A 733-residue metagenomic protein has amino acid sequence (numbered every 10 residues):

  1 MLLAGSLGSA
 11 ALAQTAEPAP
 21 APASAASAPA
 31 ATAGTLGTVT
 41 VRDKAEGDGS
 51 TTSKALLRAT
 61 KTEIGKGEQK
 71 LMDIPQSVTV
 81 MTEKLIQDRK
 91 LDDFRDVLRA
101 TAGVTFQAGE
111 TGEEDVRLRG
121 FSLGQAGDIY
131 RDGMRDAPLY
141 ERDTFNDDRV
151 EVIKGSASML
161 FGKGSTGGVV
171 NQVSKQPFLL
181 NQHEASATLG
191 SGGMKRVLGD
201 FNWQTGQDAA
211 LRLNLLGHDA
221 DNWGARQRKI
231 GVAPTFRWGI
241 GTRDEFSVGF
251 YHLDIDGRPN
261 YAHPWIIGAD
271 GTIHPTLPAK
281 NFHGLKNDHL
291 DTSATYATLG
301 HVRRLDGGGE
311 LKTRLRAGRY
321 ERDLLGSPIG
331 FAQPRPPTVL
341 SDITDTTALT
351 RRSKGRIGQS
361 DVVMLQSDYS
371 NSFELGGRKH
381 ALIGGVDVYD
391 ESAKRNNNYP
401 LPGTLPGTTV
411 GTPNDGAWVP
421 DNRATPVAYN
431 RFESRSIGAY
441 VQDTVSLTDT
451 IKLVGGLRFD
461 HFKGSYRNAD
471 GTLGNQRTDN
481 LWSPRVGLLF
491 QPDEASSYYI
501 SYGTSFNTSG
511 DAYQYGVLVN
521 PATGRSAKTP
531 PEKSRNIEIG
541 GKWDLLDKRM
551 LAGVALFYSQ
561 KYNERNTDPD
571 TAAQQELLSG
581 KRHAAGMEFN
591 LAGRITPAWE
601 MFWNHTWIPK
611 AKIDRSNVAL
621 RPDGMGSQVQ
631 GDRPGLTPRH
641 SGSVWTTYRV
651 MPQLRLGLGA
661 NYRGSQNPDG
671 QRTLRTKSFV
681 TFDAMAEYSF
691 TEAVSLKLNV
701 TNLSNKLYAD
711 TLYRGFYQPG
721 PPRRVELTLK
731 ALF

Functional and structural regions predicted by a protein language model:
L36-L180, I539, R714: Acidic, small-polar-rich N-terminal luminal/periplasmic segments of exported/outer-membrane proteins
F145-D148, M159-P234, I240-E245, T295 (+1 more regions): Outer-membrane beta-barrel translocator/receptor signature
H218-N222, T235-G239, R243-R304, R319-S360 (+4 more regions): Acidic/polar loop-and-plug regions of large Gram-negative outer-membrane beta-barrel proteins
G239-G241, S360, K379-I383, D387-E391 (+5 more regions): Structural signature of Gram-negative outer-membrane beta-barrels, strongest in the C-terminal barrel of TonB-dependent
A297-R319, R351-R467, G553-V554: Face-selective signature of the C-terminal outer-membrane beta-barrel domain
V302-R304, E310-R316, Y320-G326, Y498-Y499 (+2 more regions): Membrane-embedded beta-barrel scaffold of Gram-negative outer-membrane proteins
G553-Q560, L578-G670, S704: Gram-negative outer-membrane beta-barrel transporters
Q653, N661-D669, E687-F733: C-terminal beta-signal and adjacent terminal beta-strands/loops of Gram-negative outer-membrane beta-barrel proteins
